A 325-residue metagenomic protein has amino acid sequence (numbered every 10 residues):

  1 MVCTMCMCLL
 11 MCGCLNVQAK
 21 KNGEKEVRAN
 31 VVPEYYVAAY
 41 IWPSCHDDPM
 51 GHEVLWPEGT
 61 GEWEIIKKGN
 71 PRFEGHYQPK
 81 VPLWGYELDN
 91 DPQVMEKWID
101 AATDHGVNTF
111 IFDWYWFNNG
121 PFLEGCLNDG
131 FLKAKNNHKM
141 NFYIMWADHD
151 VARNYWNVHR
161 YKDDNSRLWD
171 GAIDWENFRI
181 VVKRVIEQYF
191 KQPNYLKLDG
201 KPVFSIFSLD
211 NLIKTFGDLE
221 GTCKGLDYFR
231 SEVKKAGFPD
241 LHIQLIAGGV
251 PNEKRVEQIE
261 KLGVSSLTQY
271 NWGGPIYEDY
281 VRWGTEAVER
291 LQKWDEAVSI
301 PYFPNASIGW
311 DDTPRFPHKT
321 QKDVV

Functional and structural regions predicted by a protein language model:
V2-G13: Bacterial N-terminal signal peptides
V17-A19: Boundary at the C-terminal end of the N-terminal hydrophobic targeting segment
G23-V325: Glycan-processing catalytic domains of CAZymes
